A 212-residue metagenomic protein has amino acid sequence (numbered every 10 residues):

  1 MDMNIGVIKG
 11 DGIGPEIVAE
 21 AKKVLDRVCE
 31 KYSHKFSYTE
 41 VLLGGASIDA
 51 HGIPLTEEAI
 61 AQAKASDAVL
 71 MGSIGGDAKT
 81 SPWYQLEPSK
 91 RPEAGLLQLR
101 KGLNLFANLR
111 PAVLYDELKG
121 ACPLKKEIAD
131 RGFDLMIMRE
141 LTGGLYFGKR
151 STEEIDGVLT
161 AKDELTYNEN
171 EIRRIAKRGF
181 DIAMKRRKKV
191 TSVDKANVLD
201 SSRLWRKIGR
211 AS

Functional and structural regions predicted by a protein language model:
M1-G12, T39-V41: Generic N-terminal amphipathic, Lys/Arg-enriched alpha-helix
G6-K23, V28-Y32, G157-R210: Glycine-rich phosphate/diphosphate-binding loop of Rossmann-like nucleotide-binding domains
G10-G12, L43, I74, L114 (+1 more regions): Short, ordered loop/turn segments at secondary-structure junctions
D26, E30-H34, A65-A68, K101-N108 (+5 more regions): Generic secondary-structure signature for well-ordered alpha-helical cores
S33-E57: N-terminal beta-loop-helix "entrance" segment that forms/cooperates in small-molecule cofactor or anionic ligand
S37-V41, R110, T191: General small-molecule cofactor/ligand-binding pocket signal
A46, D77-A78, V198-D200: Short, active-site-adjacent cap segments at secondary-structure transitions
D49-A161: N-terminal glycine-rich phosphate/adenylate-binding segment common to multiple enzyme folds
